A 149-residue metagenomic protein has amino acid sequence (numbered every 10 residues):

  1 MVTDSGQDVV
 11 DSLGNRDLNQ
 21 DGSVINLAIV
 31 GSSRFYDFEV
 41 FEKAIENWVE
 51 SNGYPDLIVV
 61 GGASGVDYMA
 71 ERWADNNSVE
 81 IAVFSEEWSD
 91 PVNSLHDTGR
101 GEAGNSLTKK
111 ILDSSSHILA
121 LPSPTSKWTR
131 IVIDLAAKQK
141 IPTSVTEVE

Functional and structural regions predicted by a protein language model:
V2-N26, F35-E149: Acidic/glycine-enriched connector segments
